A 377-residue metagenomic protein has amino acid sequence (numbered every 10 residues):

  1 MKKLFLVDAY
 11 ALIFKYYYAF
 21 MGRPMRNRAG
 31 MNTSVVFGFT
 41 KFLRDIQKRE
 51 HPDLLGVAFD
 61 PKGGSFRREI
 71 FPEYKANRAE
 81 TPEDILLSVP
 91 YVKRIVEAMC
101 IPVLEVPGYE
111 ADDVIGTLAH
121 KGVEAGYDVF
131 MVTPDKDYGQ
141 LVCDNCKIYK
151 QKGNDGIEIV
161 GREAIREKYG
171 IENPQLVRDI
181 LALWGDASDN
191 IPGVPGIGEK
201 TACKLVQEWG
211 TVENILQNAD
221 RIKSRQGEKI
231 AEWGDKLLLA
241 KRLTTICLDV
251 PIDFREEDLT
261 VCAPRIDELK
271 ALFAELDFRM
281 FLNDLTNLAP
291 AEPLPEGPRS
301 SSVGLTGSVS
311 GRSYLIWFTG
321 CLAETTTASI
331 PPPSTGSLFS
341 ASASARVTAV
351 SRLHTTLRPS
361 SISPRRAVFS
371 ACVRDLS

Functional and structural regions predicted by a protein language model:
M1-G56, D60, F66-F71: Non-catalytic, usually N-terminal nucleic-acid engagement modules in DNA/RNA processing proteins
K2, G22-R26, A76-D253: Extended two-metal-dependent nuclease catalytic cores across DNA- and RNA-processing enzymes
L6, N32-V36, Q47-E50, S88-M99 (+2 more regions): Basic, polar low-complexity surface loops/patches
L6-V7, T133, S377: Short hydrophobic beta-strand that contains or immediately precedes a catalytic carboxylate
Q47-A58, D128-Q140, D144, I148-Q151 (+2 more regions): Structured, non-catalytic alpha/beta "coupling" segments that mediate domain-domain communication and provide generic
R255, L259, P264-Y314: Long, highly charged low-complexity segments
R299-S302, S308-C321, T325-S377: Low-acidity, Ser/Thr- and Arg-rich intrinsically disordered low-complexity segments
